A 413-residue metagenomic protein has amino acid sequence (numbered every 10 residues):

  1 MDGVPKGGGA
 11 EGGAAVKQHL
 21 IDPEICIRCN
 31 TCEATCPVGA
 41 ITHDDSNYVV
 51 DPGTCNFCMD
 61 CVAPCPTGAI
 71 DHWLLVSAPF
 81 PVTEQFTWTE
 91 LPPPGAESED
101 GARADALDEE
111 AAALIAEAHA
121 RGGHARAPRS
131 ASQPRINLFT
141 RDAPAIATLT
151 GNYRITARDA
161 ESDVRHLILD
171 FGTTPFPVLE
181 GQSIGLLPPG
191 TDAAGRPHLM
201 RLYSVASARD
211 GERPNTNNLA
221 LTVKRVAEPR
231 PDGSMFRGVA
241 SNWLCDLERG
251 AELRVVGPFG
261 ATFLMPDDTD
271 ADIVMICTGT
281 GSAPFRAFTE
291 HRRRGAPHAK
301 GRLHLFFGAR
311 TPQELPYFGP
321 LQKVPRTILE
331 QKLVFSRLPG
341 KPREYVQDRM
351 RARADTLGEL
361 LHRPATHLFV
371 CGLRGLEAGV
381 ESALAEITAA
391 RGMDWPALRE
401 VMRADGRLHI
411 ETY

Functional and structural regions predicted by a protein language model:
D2-Q18, G53-G122: Flanking helices and flexible, charged tails adjoining ferredoxin-like Fe-S electron-transfer domains in multi-subunit
H43-N56: Short linker/helix segments within small regulatory modules
P92-V164: Flexible inter-domain linker/hinge segments
D100-Q133, L202-Y203, T216-E252, H304 (+5 more regions): Helix-rich terminal scaffold detector
Q133-P134, F139-T148, A160-S162, L253-V255 (+2 more regions): Reductase modules of NAD(P)H-dependent flavoproteins
P134-F139, I146, T150-E248: Ferredoxin-reductase
T269-R292, L376: Active-site beta-strand/loop microenvironment that shapes enzyme catalytic pockets
